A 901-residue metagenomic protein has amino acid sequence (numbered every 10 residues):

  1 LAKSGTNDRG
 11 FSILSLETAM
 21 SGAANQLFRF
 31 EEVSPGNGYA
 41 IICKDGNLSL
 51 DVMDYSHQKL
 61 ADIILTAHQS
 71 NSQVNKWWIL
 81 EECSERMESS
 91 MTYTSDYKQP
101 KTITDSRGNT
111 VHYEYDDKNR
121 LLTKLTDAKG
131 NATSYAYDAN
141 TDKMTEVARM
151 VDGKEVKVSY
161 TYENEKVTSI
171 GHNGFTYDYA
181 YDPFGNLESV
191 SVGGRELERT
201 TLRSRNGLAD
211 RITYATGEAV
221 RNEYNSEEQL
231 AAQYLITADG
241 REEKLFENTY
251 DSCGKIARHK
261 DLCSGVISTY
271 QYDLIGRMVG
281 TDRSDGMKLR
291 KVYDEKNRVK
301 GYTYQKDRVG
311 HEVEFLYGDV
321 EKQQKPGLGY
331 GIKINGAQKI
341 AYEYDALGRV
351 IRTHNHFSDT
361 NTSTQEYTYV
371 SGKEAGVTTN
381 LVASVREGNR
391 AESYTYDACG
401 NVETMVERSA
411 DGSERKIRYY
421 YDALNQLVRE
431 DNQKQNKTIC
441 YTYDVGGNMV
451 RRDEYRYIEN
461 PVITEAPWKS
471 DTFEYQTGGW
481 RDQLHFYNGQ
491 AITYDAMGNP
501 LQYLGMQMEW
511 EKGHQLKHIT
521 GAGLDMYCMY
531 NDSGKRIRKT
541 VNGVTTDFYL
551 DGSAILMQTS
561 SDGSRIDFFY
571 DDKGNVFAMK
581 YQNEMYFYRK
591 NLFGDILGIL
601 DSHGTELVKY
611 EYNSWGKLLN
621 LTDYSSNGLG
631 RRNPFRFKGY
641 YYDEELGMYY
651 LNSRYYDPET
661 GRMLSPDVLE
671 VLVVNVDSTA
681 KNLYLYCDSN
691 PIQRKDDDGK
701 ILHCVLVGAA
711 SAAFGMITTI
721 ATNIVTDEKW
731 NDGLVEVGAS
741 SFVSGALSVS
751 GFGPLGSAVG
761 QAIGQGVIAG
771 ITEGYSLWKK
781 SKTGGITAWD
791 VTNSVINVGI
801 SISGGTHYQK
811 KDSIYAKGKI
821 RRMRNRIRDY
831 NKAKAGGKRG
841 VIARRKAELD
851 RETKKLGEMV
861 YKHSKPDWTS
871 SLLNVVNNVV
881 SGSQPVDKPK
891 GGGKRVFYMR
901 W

Functional and structural regions predicted by a protein language model:
L1-S84: Lectin-like carbohydrate-binding module/patch detector with strong preference for beta-trefoil
S4-A23, Q58-S70, H112-E114, V156-S159 (+5 more regions): Short, tandemly repeated low-complexity microdomains enriched for cysteine and small residues
G22-A23, V33, N37-A40, E82-Y443 (+12 more regions): Extended charged/polar low-complexity repeat regions
M91, D319, Y367-K373, T472-T477 (+4 more regions): A motif-centric feature for acidic-aromatic and gly/ser/thr-rich catalytic loops and repeats
R536, G598-I599, K617-T622, D657-L664 (+1 more regions): Short, low-complexity export/processing leader segments characterized by acidic and small residues
L672-K681: A short, polar/charged loop-to-alpha-helix boundary motif
C704-W901: Membrane-interacting helical modules
